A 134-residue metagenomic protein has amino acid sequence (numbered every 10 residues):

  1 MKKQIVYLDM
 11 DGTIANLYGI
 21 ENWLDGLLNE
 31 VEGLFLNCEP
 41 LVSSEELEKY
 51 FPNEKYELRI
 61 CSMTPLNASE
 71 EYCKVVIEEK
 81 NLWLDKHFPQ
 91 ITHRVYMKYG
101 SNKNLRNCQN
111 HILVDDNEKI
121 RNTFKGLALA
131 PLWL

Functional and structural regions predicted by a protein language model:
K2-V6: Extreme N-terminal starter segment of soluble prokaryotic enzymes
Y7-W83: Alpha-helical substrate-recognition element adjacent to the catalytic core
Y18, M97-G100, A130-L134: Residues at the C-termini of beta-strands that transition into short coil/loop
L41-V42, M97-S101, N117-K119: Short beta->alpha connector loops
E46-Y50, N107, N122-L127: A short acidic, amphipathic alpha-helical/loop segment
M63-H111: Substrate-recognition "cap/lid" segment bordering the active-site pocket of phosphatases
I112-L134: Acidic, Mg2+-coordinating phosphoryl-transfer loop and its flanking beta/alpha structural elements, shared across
